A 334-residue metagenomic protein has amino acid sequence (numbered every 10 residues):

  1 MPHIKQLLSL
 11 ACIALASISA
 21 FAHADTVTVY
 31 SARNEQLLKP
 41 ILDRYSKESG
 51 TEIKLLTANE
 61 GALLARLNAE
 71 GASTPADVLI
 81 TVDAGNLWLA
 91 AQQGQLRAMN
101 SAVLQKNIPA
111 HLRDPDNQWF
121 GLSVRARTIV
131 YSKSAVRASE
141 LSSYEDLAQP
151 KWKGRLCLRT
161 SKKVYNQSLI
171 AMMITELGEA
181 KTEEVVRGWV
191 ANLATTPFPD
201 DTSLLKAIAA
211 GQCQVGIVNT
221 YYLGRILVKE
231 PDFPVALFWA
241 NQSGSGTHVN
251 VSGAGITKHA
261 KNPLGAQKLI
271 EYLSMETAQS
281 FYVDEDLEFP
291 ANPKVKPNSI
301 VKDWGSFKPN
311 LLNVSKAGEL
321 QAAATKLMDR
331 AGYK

Functional and structural regions predicted by a protein language model:
A24-W88: Early extracytoplasmic/lumenal segment of secretory-pathway proteins
A32-Q36, P75-Q212: Extracytoplasmic ligand-binding site segments that recognize negatively charged/polar headgroups
I41, E184-V185, S252, A260-L273 (+1 more regions): Short amphipathic alpha-helical coupling segments at ligand-binding clamshell hinges and other catalytic/signaling
G85-L89, A209, Q214-P234: A ligand-binding cleft/hinge motif common to bilobed small-molecule-binding domains
R125, V186-V190, P197-F198, D232-K258: Periplasmic-binding protein-like
T128-A135, V249-N262, F281: A bilobed periplasmic-binding-protein/Venus flytrap-type ligand-binding module shared by bacterial periplasmic
G154-K162, Y272-K296: Periplasmic-binding protein-like
A180-T182, E288-K334: An extracytoplasmic/periplasmic, membrane-proximal ligand-sensing/linker region
